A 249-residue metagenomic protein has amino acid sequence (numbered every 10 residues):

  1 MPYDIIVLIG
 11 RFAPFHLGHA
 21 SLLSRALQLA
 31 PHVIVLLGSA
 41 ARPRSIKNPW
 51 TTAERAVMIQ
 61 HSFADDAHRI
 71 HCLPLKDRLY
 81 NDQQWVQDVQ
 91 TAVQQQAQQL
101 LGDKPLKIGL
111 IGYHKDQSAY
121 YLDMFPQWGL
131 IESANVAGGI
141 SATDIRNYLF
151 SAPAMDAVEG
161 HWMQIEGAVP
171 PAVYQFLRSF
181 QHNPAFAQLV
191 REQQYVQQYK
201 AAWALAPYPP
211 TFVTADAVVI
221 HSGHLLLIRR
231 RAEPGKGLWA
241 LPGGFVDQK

Functional and structural regions predicted by a protein language model:
M1-W203: Nucleotidyltransferase catalytic core that binds NTPs
R11, H19, L238, G244-F245: Gly/Ser/Thr-rich helix-start
L36-A41, G235-G243: Short, conserved active-site loops that position catalytic residues or coordinate cofactors/metal ions across diverse
I59, A240-K249: The catalytic Nudix box helix
Q197, A201-L241: N-terminal strand-loop-strand
